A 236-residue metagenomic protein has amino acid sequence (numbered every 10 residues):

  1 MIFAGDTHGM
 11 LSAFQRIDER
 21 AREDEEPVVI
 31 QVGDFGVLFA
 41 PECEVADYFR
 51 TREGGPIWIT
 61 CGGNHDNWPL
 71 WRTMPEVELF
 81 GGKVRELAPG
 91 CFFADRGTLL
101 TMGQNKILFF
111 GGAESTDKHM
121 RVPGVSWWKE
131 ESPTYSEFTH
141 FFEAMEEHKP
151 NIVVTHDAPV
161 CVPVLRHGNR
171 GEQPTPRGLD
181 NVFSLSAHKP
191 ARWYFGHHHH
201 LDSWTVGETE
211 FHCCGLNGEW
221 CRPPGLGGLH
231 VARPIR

Functional and structural regions predicted by a protein language model:
M1-I2, T98-F109, I152, T205-F211: Beta-strand-turn-beta hairpins that frame and shape the catalytic cleft of phosphate-ester-processing enzymes
F3, V28-V32, I152-H156, Y194: Structural motif
A4, G9-M102, G178, L185-S186 (+1 more regions): Core catalytic region of metal-dependent phosphoesterases/phosphodiesterases, especially metallo-beta-lactamase-like
H8-Q15, G36-P41, N64-R72, L99-L100 (+4 more regions): Active-site environment of divalent metal-dependent phosphoester hydrolases
R50, I57-C61, G81-R85, P89 (+1 more regions): Conserved beta-sheet core of the metallophosphoesterase superfamily
G82, G103-G171: Active-site-proximal loop/helix segment associated with metal-binding centers of metalloenzymes
R96, G112, G124-V125, C214-L216: Active-site donor-binding loop signature of nucleotide-sugar glycosyltransferases
